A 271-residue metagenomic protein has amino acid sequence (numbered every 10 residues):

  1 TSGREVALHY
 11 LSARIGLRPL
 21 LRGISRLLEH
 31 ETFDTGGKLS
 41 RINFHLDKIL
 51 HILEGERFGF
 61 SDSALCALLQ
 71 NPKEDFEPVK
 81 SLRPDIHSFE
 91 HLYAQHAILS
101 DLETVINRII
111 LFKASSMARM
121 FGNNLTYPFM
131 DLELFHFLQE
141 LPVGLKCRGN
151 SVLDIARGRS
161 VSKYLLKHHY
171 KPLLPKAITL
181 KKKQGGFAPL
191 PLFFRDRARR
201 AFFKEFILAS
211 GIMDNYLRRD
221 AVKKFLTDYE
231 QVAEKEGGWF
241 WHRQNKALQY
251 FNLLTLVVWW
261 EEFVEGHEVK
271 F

Functional and structural regions predicted by a protein language model:
T1-R22: A mobile, often basic/glycine-rich helix-loop segment that functions as the active-site lid/recognition loop
V6, L27-E29, D47-I49: Generic helix-packing signal
L17, L21-T35: Non-catalytic, alpha-helical, charged scaffold/linker segments that couple or flank catalytic or architectural cores
T32-F271: Adenosyl-5′-phosphate
